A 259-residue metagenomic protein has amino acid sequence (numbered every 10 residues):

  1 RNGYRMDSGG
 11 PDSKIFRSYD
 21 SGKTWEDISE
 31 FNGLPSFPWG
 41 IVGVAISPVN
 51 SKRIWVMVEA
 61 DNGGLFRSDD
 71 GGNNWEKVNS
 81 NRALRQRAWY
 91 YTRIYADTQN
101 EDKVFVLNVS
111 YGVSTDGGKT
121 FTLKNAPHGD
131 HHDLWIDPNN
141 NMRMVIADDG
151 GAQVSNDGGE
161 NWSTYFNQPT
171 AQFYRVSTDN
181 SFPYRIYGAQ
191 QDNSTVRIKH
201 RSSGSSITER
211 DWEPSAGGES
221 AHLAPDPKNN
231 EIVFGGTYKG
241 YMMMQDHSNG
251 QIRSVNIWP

Functional and structural regions predicted by a protein language model:
R1-P259: Beta-propeller blade termini and top-face loops
